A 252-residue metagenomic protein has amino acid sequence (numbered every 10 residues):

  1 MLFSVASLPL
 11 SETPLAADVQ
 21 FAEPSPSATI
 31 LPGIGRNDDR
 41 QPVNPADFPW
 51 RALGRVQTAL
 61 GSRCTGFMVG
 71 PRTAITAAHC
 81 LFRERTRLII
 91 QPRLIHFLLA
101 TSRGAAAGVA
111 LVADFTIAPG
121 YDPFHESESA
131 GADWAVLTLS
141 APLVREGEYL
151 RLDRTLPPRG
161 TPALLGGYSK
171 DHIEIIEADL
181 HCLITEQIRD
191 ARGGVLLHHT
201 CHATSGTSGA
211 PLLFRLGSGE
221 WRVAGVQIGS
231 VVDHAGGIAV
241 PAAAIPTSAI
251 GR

Functional and structural regions predicted by a protein language model:
F3-M68, E177, A242-A249: Protease-domain processing segments flanking chymotrypsin-fold serine proteases, especially trypsin-like
A28-F48, S62, F82, R87-V144: Conserved catalytic-core segment of clan PA serine endopeptidases
A46-P49, M68-V69, L88-Q91, S127-G131 (+3 more regions): Extracellular/periplasmic catalytic domains that process cell-envelope and extracellular macromolecules
G54-V56, R93-R103, P162-G166: Short conserved beta-strand and strand-loop elements enriched in small hydrophobics with frequent Asp/Gly
R72, T76: Cytochrome P450 catalytic-core helices
G131, L139-H202: Chymotrypsin/trypsin-fold serine protease catalytic domain
R145-E148, K170-D171, A224-R252: C-terminal cap/linker of serine protease catalytic domains
H202-Q227: Catalytic nucleophile loop of clan PA
